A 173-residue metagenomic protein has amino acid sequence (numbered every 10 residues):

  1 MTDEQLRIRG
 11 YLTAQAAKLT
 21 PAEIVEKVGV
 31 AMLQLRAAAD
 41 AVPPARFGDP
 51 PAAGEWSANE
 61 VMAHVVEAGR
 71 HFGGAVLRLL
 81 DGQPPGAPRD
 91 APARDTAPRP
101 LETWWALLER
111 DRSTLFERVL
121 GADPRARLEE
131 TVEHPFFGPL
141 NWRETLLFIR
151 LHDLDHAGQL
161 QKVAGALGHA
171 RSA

Functional and structural regions predicted by a protein language model:
M1-A14, G48-D90, L128-A173: Short, contiguous alpha-helical
M1-T2, I8-A14, E23-E26, A38-A39 (+1 more regions): Short acidic/polar alpha-helix capping motifs at helix-coil junctions
A17, P21, V28-A31, G54-A58 (+6 more regions): Hydrophobic alpha-helical segments and helix-packing faces
L19-A52: Short, contiguous, helix-prone interaction/anchoring segments in small proteins
E26-A37, A75, P92-E130, R143-F148: Acidic/histidine-rich alpha-helical segments that form the ligand environment of transition-metal centers
L33, D40, V66-R70, S113 (+3 more regions): Solvent-exposed alpha-helix faces
P43, F116-V119, D123, A164 (+1 more regions): Secondary-structure transition/hinge residues
